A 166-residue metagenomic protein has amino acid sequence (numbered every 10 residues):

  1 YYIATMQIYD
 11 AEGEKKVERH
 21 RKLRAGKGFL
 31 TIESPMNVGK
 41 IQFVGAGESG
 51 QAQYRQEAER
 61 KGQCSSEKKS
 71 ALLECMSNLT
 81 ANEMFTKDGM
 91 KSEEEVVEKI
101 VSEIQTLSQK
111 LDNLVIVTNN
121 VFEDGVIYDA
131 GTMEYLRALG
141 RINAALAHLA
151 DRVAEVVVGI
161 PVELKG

Functional and structural regions predicted by a protein language model:
Y1, K68-L72, N113-V115: Residue-level preference for the first positions of well-ordered beta-strands
Y1-G45: Conserved P-loop
G26-K27, E67, K110, L149: Structured helix-beta-strand junction loops
K27, M36, K69-M84: A basic- and aromatic-enriched beta-loop-alpha substructure that forms the phosphate/nucleotide- and DNA/RNA-contacting
I32, L73-E74, T118: Active-site flanking residues adjacent to catalytic metal/cofactor-binding acidic residues
E48-R55, E59-R60: Short Gly/Ser/Thr- and charged-rich N-terminal loops/segments that act as flexible capping/hinge elements
T80-G166: Replace "adjacent to P-loop NTPase cores in ATP/GTP-dependent enzymes" with "adjacent to NTP-binding cores
